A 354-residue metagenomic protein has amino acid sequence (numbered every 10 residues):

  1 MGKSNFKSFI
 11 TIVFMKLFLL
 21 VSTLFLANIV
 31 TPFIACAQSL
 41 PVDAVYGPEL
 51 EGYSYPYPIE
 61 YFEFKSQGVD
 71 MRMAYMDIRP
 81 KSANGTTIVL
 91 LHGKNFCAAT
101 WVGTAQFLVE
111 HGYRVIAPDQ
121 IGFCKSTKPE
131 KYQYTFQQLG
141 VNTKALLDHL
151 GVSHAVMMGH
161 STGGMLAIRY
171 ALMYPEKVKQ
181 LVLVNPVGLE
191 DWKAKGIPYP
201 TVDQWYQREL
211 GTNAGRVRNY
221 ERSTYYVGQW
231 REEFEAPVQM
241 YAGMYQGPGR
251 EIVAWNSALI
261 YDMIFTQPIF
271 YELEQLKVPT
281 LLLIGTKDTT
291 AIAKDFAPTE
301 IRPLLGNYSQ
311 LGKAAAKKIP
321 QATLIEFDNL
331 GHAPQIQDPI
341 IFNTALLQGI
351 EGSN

Functional and structural regions predicted by a protein language model:
F33, A37-F64: An N-terminal hydrophobic leader/cap segment in hydrolases
E63-V69, M76-K81, E110, Q120-M158 (+1 more regions): Active-site loop/oxyanion-hole signature of alpha/beta-hydrolase fold enzymes
Q67, M71, I78-K125, A345: Conserved HGGG/HGGXW glycine-rich cap/lid loop of the alpha/beta-hydrolase fold
D119, V184-V187, L283: Alpha/beta-hydrolase-fold catalytic nucleophile elbow
I168, L172, L181-G211: Flexible "cap/lid" loop of the alpha/beta hydrolase fold
N213-L273: Conserved alpha/beta-hydrolase catalytic His-Asp/Glu region
Q246-G312, K317: Conserved serine/cysteine hydrolase catalytic core
S309-N354: Catalytic active-site module of serine/aspartate enzymes centered on a nucleophile-bearing elbow/loop
